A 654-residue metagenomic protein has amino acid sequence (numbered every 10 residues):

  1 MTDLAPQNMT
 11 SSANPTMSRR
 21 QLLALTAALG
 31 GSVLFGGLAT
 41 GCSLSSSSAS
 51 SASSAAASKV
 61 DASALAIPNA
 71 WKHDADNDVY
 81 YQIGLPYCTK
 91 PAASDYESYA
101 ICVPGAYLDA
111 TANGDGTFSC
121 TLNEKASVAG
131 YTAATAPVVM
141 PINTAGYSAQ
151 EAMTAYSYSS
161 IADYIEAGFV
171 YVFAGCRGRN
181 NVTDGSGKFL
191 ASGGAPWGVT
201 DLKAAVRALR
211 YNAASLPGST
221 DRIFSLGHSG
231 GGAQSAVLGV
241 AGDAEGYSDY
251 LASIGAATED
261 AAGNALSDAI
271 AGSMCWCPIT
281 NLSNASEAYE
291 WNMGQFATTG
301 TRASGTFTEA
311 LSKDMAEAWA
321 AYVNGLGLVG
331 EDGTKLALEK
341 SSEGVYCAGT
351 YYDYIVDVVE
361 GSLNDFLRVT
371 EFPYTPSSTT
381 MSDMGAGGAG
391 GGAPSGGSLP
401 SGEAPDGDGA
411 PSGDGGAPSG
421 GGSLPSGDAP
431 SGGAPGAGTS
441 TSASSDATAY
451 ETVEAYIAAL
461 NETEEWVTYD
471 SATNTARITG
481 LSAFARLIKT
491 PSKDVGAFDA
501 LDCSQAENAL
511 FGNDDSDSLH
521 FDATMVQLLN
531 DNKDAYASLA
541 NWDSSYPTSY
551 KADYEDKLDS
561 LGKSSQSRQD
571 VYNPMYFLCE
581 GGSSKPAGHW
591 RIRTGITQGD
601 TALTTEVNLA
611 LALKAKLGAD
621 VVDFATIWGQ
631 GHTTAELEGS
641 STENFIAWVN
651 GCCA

Functional and structural regions predicted by a protein language model:
M1-S18, L25-G37: N-terminal secretory signal peptides
A52-T135: Catalytic-loop region of hydrolases
A134-T144: Short beta-strand element of the alpha/beta-hydrolase
I142-W197, A241, G631: Cap/lid segment of the alpha/beta-hydrolase catalytic domain
S192-A214: Alpha/beta-hydrolase active-site loop
Y211-Y289: Primarily recognizes the serine-hydrolase "nucleophile elbow" in alpha/beta-hydrolase and SGNH/GDSL folds
G385-G390, G396, G402, G421 (+1 more regions): C-terminal subdomain of alpha/beta-hydrolase-fold enzymes, centered on the catalytic histidine and its supporting
